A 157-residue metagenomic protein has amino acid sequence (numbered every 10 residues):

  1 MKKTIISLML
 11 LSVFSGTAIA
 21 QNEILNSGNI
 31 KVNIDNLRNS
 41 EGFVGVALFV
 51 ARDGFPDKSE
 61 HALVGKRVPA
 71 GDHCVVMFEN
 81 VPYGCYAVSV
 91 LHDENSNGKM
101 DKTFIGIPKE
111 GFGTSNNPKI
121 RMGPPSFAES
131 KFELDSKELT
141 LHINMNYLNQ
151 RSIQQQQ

Functional and structural regions predicted by a protein language model:
T4-F14: Sec-dependent N-terminal signal peptides
I19-V50, M100-Q157: Primarily secretory-pathway and cell-envelope proteins
N26, N39, A70, P82-Y83: Surface-exposed loops/turns
N36, F78-V81: Short, flexible loop/turn segments at beta-strand junctions in immunoglobulin-like and fibronectin type III
A47-G65: Short amphipathic beta-strand segments in non-cytosolic proteins
R67-D72, E133-D135: Short proline/glycine- and polar residue-rich coil/turn motifs
Y86-V90: A short tyrosine-centered beta-strand micro-motif
E94-M100: Acidic, glycine-anchored loop motifs typical of Ca2+
